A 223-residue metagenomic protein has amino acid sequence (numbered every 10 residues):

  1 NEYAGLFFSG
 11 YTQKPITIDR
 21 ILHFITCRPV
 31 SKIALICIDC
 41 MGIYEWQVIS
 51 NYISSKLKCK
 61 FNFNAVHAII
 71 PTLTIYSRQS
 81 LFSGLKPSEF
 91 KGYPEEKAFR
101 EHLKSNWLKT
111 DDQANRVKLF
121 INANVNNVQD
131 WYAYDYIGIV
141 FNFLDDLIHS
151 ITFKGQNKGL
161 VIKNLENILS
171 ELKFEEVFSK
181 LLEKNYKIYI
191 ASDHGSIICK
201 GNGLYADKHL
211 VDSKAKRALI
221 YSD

Functional and structural regions predicted by a protein language model:
N1-D223: Feature captures the catalytic ectodomains and active-site-proximal regions of enzymes that hydrolyze or transfer
